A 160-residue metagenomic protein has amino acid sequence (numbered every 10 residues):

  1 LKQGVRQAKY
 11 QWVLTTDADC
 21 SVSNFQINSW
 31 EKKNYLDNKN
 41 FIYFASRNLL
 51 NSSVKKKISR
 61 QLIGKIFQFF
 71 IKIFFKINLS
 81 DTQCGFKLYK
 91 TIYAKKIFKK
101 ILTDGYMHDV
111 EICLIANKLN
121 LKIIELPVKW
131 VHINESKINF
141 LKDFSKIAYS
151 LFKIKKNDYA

Functional and structural regions predicted by a protein language model:
L1-Q7, W12, N24-Y106, I133-K142 (+1 more regions): Acceptor/aglycone-binding surface of glycosyltransferases and processive sugar-polymer synthases
C20-V22: Acidic metal-phosphate-binding loop of nucleotide-sugar-dependent transferases
D104, C113-K129: Catalytic donor-sugar/metal-binding loop of nucleotide-sugar-dependent glycosyltransferases
V110: DNA-recognition element of transcription regulators
C113-I115, K142-D143, D158: Short, charged/polar low-complexity linear motifs in solvent-exposed/disordered segments
S150-A160: C-terminal, non-catalytic tails of nucleotide-sugar-dependent glycosyltransferases
